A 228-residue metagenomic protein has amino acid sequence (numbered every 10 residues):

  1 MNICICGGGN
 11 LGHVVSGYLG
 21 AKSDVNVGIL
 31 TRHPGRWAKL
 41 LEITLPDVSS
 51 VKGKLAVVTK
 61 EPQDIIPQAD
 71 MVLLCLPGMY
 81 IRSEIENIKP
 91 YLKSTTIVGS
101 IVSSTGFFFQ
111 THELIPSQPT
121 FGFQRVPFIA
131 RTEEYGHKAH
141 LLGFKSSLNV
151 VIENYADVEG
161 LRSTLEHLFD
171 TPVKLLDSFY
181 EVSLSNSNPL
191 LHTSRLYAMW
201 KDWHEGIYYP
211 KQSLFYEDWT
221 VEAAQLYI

Functional and structural regions predicted by a protein language model:
M1-S50: NAD(P)+-binding Rossmann beta1-loop-alpha1 motif at the extreme N-terminus of oxidoreductases
G7, T31, L76, V102 (+1 more regions): Short beta-strand/turn micro-motifs composed of small residues that flank or help shape donor/cofactor-binding pockets
S49-V58, S94, P116-P119: A short helix-to-beta-strand connector/capping loop
K54-Q68: Short acidic low-complexity segments
L73, G78-Y135: Rossmann-like NAD(P)(H) cofactor-binding subdomain of soluble oxidoreductases
F107, T111-K211: Rossmann-fold dinucleotide-binding core
E205-I228: A conserved active-site cap/scaffold subdomain adjacent to cofactor or substrate pockets
